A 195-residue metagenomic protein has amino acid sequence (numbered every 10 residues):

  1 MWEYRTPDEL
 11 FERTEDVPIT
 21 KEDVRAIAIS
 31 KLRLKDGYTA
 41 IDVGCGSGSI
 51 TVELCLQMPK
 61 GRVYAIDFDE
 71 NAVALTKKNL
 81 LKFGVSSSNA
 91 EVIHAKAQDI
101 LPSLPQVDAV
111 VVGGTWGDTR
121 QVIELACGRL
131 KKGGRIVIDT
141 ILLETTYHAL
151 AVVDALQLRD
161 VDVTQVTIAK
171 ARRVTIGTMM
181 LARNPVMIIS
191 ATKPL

Functional and structural regions predicted by a protein language model:
M1-D36, I41, L75-K78, K82-F83 (+1 more regions): Class I SAM-dependent transferase core
Y38, G61, G134: Glycine-centered, small-residue-biased loops immediately flanking beta-strands in adenine/cofactor-binding cores
G44: Conserved S-adenosyl-L-methionine
S47-P59: Conserved SAM-binding loop of SAM-dependent methyltransferases across substrates and taxa, primarily the Class I
R62-D67: Conserved SAM-binding motif I beta-strand of class I
D69-Q106: S-adenosyl-L-methionine
Q106-G114: Short SAM/SAH-binding signature in class I
C127-R183, M187: C-terminal substrate-binding/active-site "lid" region of AdoMet-derived donor-dependent transferases
